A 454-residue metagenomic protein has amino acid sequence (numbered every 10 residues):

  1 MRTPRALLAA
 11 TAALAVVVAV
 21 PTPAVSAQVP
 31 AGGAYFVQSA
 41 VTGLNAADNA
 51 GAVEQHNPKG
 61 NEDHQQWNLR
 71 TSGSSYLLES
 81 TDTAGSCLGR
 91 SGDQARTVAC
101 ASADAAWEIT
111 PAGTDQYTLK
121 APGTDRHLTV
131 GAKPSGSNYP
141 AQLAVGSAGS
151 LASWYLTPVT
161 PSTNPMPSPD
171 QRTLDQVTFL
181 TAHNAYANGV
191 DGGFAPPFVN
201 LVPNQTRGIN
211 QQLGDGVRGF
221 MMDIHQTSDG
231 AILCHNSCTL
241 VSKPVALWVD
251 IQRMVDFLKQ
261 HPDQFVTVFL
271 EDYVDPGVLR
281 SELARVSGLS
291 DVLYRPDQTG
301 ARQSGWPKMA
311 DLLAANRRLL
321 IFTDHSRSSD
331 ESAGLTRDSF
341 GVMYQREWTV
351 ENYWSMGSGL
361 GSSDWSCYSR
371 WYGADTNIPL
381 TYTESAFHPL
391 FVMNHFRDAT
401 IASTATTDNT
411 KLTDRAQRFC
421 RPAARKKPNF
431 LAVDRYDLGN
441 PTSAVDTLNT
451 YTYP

Functional and structural regions predicted by a protein language model:
M1-A27, D223: Secretory targeting and sorting signals
P4-R5, T11, S75, G85 (+12 more regions): Generic N-terminal initiation segments characterized by hydrophobic and/or small/turn-forming residues
V17, A24-Q28, L69, C100 (+5 more regions): Sterically constrained small-residue positions within well-ordered secondary structures of folded domains
V17-A19, S26, E54, G136 (+1 more regions): Generic N-terminal simple sequence motifs
Q28-T160: Lectin-like carbohydrate-binding module/patch detector with strong preference for beta-trefoil
T157-P454: Catalytic cores of phosphodiester-bond hydrolases, prominently lipid phosphodiesterases
